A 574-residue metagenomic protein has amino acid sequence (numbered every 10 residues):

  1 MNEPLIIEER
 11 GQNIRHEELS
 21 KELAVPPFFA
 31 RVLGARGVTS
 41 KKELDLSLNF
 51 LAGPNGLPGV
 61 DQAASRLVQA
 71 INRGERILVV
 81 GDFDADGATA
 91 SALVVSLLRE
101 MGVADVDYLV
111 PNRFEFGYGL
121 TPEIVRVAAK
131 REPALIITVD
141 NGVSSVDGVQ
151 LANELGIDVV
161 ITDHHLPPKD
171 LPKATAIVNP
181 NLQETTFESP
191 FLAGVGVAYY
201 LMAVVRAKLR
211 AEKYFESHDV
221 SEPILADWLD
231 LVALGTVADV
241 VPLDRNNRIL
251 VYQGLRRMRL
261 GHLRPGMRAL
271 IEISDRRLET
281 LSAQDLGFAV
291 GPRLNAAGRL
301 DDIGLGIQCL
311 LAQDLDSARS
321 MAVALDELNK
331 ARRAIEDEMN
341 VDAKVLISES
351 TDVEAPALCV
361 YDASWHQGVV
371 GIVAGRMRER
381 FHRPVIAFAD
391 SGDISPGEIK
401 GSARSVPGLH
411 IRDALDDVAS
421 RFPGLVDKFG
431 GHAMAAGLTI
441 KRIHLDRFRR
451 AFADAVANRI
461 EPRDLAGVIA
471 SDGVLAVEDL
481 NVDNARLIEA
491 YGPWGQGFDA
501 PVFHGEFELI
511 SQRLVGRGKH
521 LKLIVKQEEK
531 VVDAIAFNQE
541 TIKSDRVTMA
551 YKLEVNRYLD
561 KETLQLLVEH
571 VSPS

Functional and structural regions predicted by a protein language model:
N2, E9-A134, L155, A207-H444 (+3 more regions): Hydrophobic helix-and-loop "lid/oligomerization" segment in the mid-to-C-terminal part of catalytic domains
I14, F114-E115, Q183-T186, E478-L480: A short acidic, often aromatic-flanked loop/helix-cap motif at beta-alpha or helix-coil junctions that lines enzyme
L33, I137, N295, I488 (+1 more regions): A residue-level signal for conserved active-site and pocket-lining positions in enzyme catalytic cores
R73, S317-Y361, D393-G397, L409 (+1 more regions): Mid-to-C-terminal polyanion-binding domains and interfaces
D82-F83, P111-F114, N141-G142, H164-P167 (+5 more regions): Short, ordered loop/turn segments at secondary-structure junctions
V94, I124, G148-L151, V197-V204 (+3 more regions): Alpha-helical scaffold elements adjacent to nucleotide-binding pockets in ATP/GTP-utilizing enzyme cores
A128-R131, L135-V241, A419: Conserved phosphate-handling catalytic cores of large alpha/beta enzymes
H164-H165, H366, H432, H520: Histidine-centered active-site/metal-ligand motif
